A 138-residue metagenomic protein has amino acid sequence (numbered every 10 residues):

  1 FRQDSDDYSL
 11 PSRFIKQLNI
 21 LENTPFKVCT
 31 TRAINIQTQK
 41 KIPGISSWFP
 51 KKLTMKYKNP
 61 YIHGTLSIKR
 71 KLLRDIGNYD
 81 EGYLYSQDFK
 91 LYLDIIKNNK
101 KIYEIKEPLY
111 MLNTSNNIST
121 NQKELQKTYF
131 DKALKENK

Functional and structural regions predicted by a protein language model:
F1-Y8: Short beta-strand-to-loop acidic/aromatic patch adjacent to the donor-nucleotide binding site
R2, N23-P25, N99: Alpha-helix termination/capping residues and helix-transition junctions
Q3, V28-R32, I105-E107, L112: Short glycine/serine/threonine-enriched helix-capping/active-site loop that flanks the nucleotide-sugar donor pocket
D7, N35-Q37, M111, I118: Feature marks short, surface-exposed loop/turn motifs that line or immediately flank catalytic pockets and channel
L10-P11, K69: GHKL-family ATP-binding catalytic core of two-component histidine kinases
S12-P43: Conserved donor NDP-sugar-binding/catalytic core segment of glycosyltransferases
F49-A133: Conserved nucleotide-sugar donor-binding catalytic segment
